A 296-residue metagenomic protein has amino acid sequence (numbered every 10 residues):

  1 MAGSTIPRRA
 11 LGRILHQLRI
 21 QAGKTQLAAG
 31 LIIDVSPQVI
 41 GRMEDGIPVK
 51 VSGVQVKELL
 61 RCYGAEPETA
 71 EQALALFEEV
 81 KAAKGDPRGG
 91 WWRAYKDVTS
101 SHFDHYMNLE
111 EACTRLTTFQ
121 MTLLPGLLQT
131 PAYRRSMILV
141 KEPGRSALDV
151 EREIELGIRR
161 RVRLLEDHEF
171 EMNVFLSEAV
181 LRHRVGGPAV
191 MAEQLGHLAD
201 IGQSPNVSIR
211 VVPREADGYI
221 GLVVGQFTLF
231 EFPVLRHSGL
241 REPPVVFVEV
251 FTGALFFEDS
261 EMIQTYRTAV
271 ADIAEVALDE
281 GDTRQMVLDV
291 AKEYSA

Functional and structural regions predicted by a protein language model:
A2-R13, Q17, Q21, L27-L31 (+2 more regions): Interdomain hinge/linker segments and adjacent boundary elements that couple functional modules
G30, P48, Y219-L222: Short glycine-biased active-site loop of nucleotidyltransferases that positions the nucleotide triphosphate and helps
D34: Conserved catalytic-loop position in the HRD/HxD motif
L165-E169, F175, L181-A296: C-terminal regulatory/effector modules of DNA-binding transcriptional regulators
